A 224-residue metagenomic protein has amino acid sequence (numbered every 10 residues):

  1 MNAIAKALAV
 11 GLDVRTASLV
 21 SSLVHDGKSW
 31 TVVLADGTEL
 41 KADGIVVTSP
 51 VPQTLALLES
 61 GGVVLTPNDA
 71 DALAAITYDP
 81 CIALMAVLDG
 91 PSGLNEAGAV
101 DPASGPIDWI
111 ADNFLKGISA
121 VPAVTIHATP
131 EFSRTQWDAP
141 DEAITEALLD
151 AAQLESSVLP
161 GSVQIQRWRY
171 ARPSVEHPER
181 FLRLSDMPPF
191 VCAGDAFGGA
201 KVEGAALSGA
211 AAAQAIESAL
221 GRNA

Functional and structural regions predicted by a protein language model:
M1-A7, R15, D138-A147: Short beta-strand to alpha-helix junction loop
T16-T31: A conserved short coil-to-beta-strand element within the FAD-binding core of flavoproteins
A35-G37: Glycine-centered tight beta-turn/hairpin loop motif at sheet-sheet or coil-to-beta transitions
E39-E96, V158: Central helical "cap/lid" subdomain
A74, A215-A224: Active-site-proximal substrate-binding core of FAD-dependent oxidoreductases
M85-Q136, A143, A147-E155: Active-site substrate-recognition segment that forms the wall of the catalytic cavity or substrate channel
V124, R180-A213: Short FAD-binding loop at a beta-strand-to-alpha-helix junction that anchors the flavin cofactor in diverse
E146, A151-P188: Flavin (FAD/FMN) cofactor-binding core of flavoprotein oxidoreductases
